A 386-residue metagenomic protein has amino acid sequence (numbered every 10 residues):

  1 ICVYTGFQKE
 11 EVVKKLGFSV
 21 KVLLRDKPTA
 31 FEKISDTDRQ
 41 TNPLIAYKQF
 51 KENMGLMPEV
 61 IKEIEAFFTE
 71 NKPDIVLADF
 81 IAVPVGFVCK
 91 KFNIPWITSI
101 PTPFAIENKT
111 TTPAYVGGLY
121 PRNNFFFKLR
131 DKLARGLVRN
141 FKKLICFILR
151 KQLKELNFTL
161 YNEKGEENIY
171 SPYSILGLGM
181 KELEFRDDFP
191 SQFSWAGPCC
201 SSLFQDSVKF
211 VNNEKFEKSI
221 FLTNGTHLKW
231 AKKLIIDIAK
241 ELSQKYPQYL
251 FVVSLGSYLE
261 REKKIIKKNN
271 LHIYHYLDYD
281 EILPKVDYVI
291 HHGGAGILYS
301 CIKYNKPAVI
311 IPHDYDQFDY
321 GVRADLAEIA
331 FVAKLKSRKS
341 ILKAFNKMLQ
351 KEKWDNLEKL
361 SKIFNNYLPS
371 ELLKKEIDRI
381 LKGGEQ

Functional and structural regions predicted by a protein language model:
V3-Q49, F127: Conserved nucleotide-sugar phosphate-binding/catalytic loop shared by glycosyltransferases and other
I34-V85, K90, K132-E166, Y170: Conserved nucleotide-sugar donor-binding subdomain of glycosyltransferases
G55-K128, E182: Conserved nucleotide-sugar donor-interacting segment of glycosyltransferase catalytic cores, predominantly GT-B
V76-A78, Y276-V322: A donor-sugar binding/catalytic signature common to diverse glycosyltransferases and related nucleotide-sugar
I97-F185: Active-site-proximal region of nucleotide-activated glycan assembly enzymes, centered on histidine/acidic-rich loops
G179-Y288: Donor-nucleotide binding loops and adjacent catalytic segments primarily of GT-B fold Leloir glycosyltransferases
A324-E328, K336-E352: C-terminal "capping" alpha-helix adjacent to the active site of nucleotide-linked donor transferases in cell-envelope
K343-Q386: C-terminal amphipathic helix plus adjacent low-complexity, charged tail appended to glycosyltransferase catalytic
